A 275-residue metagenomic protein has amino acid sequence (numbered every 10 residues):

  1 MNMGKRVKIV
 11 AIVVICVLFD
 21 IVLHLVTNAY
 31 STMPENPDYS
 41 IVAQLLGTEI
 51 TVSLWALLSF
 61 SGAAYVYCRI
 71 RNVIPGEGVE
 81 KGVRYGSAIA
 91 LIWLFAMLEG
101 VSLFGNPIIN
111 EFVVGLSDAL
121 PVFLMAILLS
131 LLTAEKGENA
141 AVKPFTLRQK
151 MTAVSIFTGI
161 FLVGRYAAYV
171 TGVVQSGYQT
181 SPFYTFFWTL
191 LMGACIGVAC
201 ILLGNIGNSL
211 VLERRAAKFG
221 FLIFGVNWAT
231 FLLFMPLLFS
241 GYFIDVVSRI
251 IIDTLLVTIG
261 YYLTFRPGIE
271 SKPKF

Functional and structural regions predicted by a protein language model:
M1-F275: Juxtamembrane/disordered regions of integral membrane proteins
